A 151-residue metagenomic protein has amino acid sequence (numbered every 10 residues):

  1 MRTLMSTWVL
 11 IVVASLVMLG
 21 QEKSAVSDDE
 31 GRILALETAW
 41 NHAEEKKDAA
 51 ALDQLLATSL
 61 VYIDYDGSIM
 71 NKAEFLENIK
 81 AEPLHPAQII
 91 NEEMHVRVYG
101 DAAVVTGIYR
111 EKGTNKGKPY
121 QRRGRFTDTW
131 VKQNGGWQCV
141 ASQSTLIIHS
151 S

Functional and structural regions predicted by a protein language model:
M1-T7: Positively charged n-region of N-terminal signal peptides that target proteins for export
T7-V17: Bacterial N-terminal signal peptides
Q21-L55, S59-S151: A beta-strand edge to alpha-helix "cap/lid" segment located at domain peripheries
